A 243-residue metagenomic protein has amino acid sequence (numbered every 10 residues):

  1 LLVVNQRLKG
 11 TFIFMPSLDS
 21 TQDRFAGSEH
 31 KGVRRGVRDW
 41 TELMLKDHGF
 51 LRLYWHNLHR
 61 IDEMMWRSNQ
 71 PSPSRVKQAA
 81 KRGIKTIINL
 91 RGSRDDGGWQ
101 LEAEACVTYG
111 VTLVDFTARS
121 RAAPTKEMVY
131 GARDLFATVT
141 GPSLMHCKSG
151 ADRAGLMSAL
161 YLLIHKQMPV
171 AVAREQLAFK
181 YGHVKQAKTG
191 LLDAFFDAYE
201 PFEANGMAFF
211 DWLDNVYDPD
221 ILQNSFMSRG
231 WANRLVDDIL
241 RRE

Functional and structural regions predicted by a protein language model:
V4-S143, L156-E243: Cys-dependent protein tyrosine phosphatase-like superfamily
C147: Short cysteine clusters
G150: Substrate/cofactor-recognition hotspot
R153: Active-site adenylate/phosphate-handling loop in enzymes that bind or generate adenylated species
